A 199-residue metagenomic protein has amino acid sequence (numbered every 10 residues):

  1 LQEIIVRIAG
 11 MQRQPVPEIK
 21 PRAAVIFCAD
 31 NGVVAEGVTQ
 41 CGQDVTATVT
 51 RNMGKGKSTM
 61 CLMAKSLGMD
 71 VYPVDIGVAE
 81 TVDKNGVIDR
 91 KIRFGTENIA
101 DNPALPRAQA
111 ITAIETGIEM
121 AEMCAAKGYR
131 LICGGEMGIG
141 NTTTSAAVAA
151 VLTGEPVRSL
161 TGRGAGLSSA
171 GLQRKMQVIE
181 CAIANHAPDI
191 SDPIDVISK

Functional and structural regions predicted by a protein language model:
L1-K199: N-terminal loops that bind phosphate or other acidic moieties and the adjacent beta-alpha structural core
